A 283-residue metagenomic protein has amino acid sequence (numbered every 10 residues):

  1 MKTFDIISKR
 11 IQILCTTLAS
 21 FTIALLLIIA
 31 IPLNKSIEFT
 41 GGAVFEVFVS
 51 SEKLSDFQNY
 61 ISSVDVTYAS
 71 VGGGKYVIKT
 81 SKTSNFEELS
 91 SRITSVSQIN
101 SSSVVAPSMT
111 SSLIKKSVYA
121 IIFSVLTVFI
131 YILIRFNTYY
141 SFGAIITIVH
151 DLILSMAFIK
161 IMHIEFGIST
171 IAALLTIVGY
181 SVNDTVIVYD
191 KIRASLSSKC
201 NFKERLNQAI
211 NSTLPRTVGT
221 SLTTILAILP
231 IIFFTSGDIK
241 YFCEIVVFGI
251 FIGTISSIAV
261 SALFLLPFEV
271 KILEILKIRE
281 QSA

Functional and structural regions predicted by a protein language model:
M1-A283: A structural signal for conserved, well-ordered secondary-structure elements that form binding/interaction cores
